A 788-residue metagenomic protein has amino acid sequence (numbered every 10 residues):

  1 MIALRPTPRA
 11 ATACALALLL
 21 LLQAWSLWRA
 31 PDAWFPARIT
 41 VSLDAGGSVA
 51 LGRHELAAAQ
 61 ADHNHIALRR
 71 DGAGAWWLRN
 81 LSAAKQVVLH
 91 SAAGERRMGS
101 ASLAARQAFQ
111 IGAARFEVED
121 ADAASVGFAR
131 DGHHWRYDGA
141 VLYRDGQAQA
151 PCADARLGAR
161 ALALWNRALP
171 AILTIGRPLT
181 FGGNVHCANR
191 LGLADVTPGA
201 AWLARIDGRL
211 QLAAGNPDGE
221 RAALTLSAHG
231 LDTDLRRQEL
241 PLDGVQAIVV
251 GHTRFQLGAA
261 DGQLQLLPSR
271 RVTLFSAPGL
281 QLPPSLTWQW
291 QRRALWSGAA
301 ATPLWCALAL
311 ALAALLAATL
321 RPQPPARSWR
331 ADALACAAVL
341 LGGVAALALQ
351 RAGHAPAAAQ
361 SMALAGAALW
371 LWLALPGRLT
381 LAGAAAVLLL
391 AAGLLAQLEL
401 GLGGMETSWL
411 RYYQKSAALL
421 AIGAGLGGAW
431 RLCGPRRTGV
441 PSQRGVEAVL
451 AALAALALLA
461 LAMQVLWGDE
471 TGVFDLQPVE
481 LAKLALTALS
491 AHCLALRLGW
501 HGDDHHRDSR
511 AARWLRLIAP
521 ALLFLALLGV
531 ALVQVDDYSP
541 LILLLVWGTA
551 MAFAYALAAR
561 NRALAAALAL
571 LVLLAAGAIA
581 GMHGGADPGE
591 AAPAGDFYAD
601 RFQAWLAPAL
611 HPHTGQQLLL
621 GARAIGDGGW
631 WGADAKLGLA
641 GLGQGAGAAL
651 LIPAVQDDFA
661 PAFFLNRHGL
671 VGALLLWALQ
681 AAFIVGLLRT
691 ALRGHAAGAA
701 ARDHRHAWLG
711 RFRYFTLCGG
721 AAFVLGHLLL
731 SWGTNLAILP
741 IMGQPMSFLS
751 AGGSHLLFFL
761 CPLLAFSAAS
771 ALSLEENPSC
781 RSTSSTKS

Functional and structural regions predicted by a protein language model:
I2-L4, W708-T716, G726-S788: A juxtamembrane structural motif centered on a specific transmembrane helix
I2-R38, P241-G468, F524-L527, L675 (+2 more regions): A structural signal for hydrophobic alpha-helical transmembrane segments in multi-pass membrane proteins
R38-T40, L564-L676, L709-F712: Hydrophobic, glycine- and aromatic-enriched re-entrant/interface helices and adjoining loop segments
D44-R115, E119-D122, R136-Y137, V141-L235 (+3 more regions): Forkhead-associated
G244, G251, C306-A317, L670-G726: Hydrophobic transmembrane alpha-helices and their immediate junctions
R327-R330, G377-A384, V440-V446, A511-A519 (+1 more regions): Membrane-interfacial entry segments at the cytosolic side of transmembrane helices
T407-W409, V465-S490, D508-L517, Y538-P540 (+2 more regions): Membrane-interface segments at transmembrane-helix junctions in multi-pass inner-membrane proteins
P520-Q534, Y538-E590: Hydrophobic alpha-helical segments of polytopic membrane proteins
